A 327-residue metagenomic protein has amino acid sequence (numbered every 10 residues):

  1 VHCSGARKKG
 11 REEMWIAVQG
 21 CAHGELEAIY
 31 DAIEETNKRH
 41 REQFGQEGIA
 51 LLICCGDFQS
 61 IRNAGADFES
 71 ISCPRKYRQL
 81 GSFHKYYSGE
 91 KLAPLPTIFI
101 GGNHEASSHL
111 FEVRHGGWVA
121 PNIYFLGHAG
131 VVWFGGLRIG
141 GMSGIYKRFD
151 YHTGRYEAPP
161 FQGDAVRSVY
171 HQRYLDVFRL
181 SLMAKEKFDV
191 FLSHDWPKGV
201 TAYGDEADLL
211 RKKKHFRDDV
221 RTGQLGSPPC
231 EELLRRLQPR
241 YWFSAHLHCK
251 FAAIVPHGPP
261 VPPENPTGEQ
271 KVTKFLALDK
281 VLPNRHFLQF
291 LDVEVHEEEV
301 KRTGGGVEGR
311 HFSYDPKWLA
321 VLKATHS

Functional and structural regions predicted by a protein language model:
H2-S327: Extended recognition/assembly regions associated with phosphoester-bond processing machinery
